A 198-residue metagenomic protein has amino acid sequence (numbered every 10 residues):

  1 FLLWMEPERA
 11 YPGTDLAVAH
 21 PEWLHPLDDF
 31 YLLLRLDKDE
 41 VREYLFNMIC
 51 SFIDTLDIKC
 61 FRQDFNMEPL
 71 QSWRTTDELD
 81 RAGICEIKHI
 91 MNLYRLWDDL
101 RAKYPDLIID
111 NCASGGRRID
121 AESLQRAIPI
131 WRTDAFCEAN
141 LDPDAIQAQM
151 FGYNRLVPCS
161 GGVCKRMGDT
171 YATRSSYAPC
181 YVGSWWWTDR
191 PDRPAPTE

Functional and structural regions predicted by a protein language model:
F1-M5, F61-Q63, D110-N111: Hydrophobic faces of well-ordered beta-strands that scaffold small-molecule active sites in alpha/beta enzyme cores
L2-T55: Active-site-adjacent "subsite" loops/lids of carbohydrate-active enzymes
E6-A10, N66-E68, C112-G116: Active-site beta-loop-alpha junctions enriched in small/polar residues
P12-V18, Q71-T76, R118-I128, A195: Histidine/acidic-residue-rich catalytic or RNA/ligand-binding cores of hydrolases and nuclease-related proteins
P21-R35, E86, P129-D144: Acidic, His- and aromatic-enriched active-site or binding-groove loops in soluble protein domains that engage sugars
F30, Y44-L79: Active-site groove signature of glycoside hydrolases
E40-V41, R81-N92: Alpha-helix N-cap and loop-to-helix initiation/capping positions
L93-E198: Active-site-proximal substrate-binding groove within the catalytic cores of carbohydrate-active enzymes
